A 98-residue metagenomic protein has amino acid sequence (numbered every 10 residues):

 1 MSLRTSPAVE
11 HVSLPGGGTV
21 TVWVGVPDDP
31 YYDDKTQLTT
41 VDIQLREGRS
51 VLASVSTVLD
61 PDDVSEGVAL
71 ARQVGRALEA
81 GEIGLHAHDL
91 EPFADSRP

Functional and structural regions predicted by a protein language model:
M1, Y32-D33, V64-S65: Mixed-charge, polar/low-complexity N-terminal
M1-D29, E91-F93: Negatively charged, low-complexity tracts enriched in Asp/Glu with abundant Ser/Thr
S2, A8-V12, T39, P61 (+1 more regions): Broad hydrophobic/π-residue packing in well-ordered secondary structure
E10, P30, L38-T39, A77 (+1 more regions): Residue-level detector of solvent-exposed, low-hydrophobicity positions
V20-S56: A short, structured beta-strand/loop element
E47-P98: Mixed-charge, Lys/Arg-enriched low-complexity segments
